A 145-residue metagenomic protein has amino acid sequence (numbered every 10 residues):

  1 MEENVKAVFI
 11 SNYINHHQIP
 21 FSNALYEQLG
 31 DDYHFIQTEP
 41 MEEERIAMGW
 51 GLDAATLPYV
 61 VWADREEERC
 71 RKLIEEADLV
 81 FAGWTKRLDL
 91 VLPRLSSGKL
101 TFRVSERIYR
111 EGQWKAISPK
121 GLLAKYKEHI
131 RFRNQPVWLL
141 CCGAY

Functional and structural regions predicted by a protein language model:
M1-A55, E75-A77: N-terminal subdomain of nucleotide-sugar transferases
H34-P40, V104-S105, C141-C142: Short internal beta-strands
L52-R71, K86-L88: Glycine-rich, highly charged phosphate/nucleotide-binding loops
R65-E76, Y126-I130: Short, well-structured alpha-helical segments in soluble
L79, R94-Q113, L140: Active-site proximal beta-strand in glycosyltransferases
F81, Q135-A144: A short beta-strand/loop micro-motif in the catalytic core of glycosyltransferases that engages the nucleotide-sugar
A82-L88, S105-E106: Short His-centered aromatic/hydrophobic patch
P119-L139: Membrane-proximal helix-turn-helix segments that form the acceptor-binding/catalytic region of lipid-linked
